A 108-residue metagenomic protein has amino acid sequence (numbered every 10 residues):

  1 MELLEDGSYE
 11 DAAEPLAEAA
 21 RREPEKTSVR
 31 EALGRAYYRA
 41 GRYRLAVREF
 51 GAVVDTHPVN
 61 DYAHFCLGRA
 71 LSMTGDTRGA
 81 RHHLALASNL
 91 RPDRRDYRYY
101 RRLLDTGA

Functional and structural regions predicted by a protein language model:
D6-E18, A40-A52, T74-L86, A108: Structural signature of tandem alpha-helical TPR/SEL1-like repeats, specifically the intra-repeat loop/turn
R22, T56, N89-L90: Structural marker of alpha-solenoid helical repeat scaffolds
G51-M73: Mid-chain, well-packed structural core segment of small domains
R81-A108: Terminal, low-structured helical/coil segments at or just beyond the last alpha-helical repeat
